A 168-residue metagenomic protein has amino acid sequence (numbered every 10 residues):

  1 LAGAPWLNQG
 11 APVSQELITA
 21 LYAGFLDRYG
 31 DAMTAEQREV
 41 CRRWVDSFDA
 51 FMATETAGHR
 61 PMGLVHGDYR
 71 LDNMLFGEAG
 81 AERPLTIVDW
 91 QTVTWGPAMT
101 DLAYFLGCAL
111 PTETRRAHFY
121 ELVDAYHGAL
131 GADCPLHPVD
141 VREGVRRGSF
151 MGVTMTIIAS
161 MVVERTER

Functional and structural regions predicted by a protein language model:
L1-G3, L130-H137: Surface-exposed helix-capping loop/turn segments at secondary-structure junctions
L1-H66, G77-G80: ATP-dependent phospho-/nucleotidyl transfer catalytic cores
E39-D46, M52-A53, A57, R83 (+1 more regions): Regulatory N- and C-terminal appendages and interdomain linkers associated with kinase/kinase-like NTP transferase
M62-L64, L85, P97: Hydrophobic "anchor" residues on beta-strands that sit immediately upstream of conserved functional sites
D68, D89: Conserved catalytic-loop position in the HRD/HxD motif
M74-T86: Conserved protein kinase catalytic/activation segment
T92-C134, S149-E167: Active-site activation/catalytic loop segments of kinase-like enzymes and analogous catalytic loops in related
